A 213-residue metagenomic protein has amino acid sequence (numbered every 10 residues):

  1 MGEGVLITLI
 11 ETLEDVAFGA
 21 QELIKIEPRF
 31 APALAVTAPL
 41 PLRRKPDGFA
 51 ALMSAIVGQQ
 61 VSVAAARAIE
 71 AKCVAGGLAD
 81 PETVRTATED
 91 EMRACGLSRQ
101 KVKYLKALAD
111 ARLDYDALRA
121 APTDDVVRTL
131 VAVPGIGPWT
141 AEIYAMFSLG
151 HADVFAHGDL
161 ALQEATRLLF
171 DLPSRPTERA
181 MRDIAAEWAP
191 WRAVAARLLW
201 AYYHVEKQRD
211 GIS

Functional and structural regions predicted by a protein language model:
M1-L40, R119, T123-D124, P138-S213: C-terminal accessory module of base-excision DNA glycosylases/AP lyases that mediates lesion recognition and DNA
I10, R29, V61-S62, A66-P134: Alpha-helical ds-nucleic-acid-binding substructure associated with the helix-hairpin-helix region of base-excision DNA
F18, I24-A55, Q60, A64-A71 (+1 more regions): A positional/architectural concept
L42-A50, G96-Q100, A185-A193: Structural motif
A51-I56, A87-E91, D125-T129, A161-A165 (+1 more regions): A general alpha-helix detector
L52-V57, L105-A109, Y144, A195-L199: Short alpha-helical scaffolding segments that buttress acidic/His motifs in well-ordered protein cores
V57, E89, D110-D114, M146-G150 (+1 more regions): A broad detector of the eukaryotic-type serine/threonine protein kinase catalytic domain
